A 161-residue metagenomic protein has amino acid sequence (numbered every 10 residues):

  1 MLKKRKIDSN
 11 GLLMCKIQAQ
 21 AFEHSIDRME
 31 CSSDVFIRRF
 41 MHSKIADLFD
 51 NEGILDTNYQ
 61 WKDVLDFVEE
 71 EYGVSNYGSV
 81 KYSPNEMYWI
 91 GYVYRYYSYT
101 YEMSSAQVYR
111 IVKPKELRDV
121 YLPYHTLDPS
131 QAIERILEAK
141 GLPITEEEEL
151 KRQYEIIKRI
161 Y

Functional and structural regions predicted by a protein language model:
M1-K6: Membrane-interacting alpha-helical segments
I7, G11, C15-E69: N-terminal interaction modules that seed assembly of large macromolecular complexes
C15, D34-I37, A46, K62-E69 (+6 more regions): Generic detector of well-ordered alpha-helical segments enriched in charged/polar residues, highlighting helical
Q18-Q20, Q60, Q107, Q131 (+1 more regions): Residue-identity detector for glutamine
S32, Y59-Q60, S104, D128-A132: Alpha-helix capping and helix-coil boundary motifs
I45-A46, D56-W61, L65, K81-Y88 (+4 more regions): Solvent-exposed, non-transmembrane amphipathic alpha-helical segments
D66, V74-S130: Charged interaction scaffolds used for protein-protein
Y121-Y161: Glycine-rich, aromatic-bearing surface loops/beta-hairpins
